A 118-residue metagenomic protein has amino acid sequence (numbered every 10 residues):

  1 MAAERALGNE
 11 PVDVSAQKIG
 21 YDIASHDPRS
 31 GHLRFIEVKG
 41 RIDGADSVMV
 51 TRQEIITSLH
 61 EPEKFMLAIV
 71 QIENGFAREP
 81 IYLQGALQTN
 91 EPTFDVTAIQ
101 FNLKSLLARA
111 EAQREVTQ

Functional and structural regions predicted by a protein language model:
M1-Q118: Mixed-charge (Asp/Glu-Lys/Arg
